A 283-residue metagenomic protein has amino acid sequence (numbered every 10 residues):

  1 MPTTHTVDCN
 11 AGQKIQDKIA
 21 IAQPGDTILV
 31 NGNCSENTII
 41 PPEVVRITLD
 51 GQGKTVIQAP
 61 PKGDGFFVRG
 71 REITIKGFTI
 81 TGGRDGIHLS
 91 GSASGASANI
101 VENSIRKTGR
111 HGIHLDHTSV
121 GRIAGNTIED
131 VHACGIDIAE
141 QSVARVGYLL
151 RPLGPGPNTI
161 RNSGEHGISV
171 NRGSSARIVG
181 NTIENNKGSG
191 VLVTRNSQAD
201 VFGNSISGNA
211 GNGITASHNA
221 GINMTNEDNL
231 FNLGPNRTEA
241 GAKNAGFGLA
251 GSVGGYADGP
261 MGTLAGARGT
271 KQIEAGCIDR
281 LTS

Functional and structural regions predicted by a protein language model:
T3-N31, I39, E274, D279-L281: Acidic Gly/Asp/Thr-rich repetitive segments characteristic of extracellular carbohydrate-active and adhesion proteins
H5, A22, C34, G51 (+17 more regions): Small side chains
Q23, P42-V44, Q52, P61 (+17 more regions): Parallel beta-helix/beta-solenoid
D26, A220-S283: Acidic, glycine- and Ser/Thr-rich low-complexity intrinsically disordered tracts in extracellular/secreted proteins
T27, E36-I57, V68-K76, V146-L153: Beta-solenoid repeat scaffold
S35-I40, G53-K54, Q58-D64, G83-L89 (+7 more regions): Short glycine/acidic-rich loop motifs that flank beta-strands on beta-rich extracellular proteins
V45-G53, F66-T108: Parallel beta-helix/beta-solenoid
